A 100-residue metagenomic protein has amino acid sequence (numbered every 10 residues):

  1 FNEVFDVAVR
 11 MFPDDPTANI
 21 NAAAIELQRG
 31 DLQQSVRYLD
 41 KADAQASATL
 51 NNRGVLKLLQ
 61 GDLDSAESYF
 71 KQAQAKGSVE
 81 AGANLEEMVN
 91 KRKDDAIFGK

Functional and structural regions predicted by a protein language model:
V7-A8, Y38-A42, Q72-A73: Canonical positions in the second alpha-helix
P13, A44-S47, K76-S78: Short coil turns that delineate tetratricopeptide repeat
T17, A48, E80-G82: Start-of-helix register in tetratricopeptide repeats
Q28, L59, E87-D95: Register position in tetratricopeptide repeats
